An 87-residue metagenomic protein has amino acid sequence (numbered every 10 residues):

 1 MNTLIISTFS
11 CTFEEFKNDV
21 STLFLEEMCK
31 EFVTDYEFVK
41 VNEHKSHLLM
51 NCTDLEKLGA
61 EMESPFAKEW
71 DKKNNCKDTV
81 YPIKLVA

Functional and structural regions predicted by a protein language model:
M1-W70, D78-A87: Short S/T/G/P-rich N-terminal loop/turn motif that feeds into the first structured element of a domain
